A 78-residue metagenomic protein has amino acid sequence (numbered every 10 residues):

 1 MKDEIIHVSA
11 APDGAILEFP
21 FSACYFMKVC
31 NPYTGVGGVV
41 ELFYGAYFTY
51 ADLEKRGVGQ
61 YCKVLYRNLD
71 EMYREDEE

Functional and structural regions predicted by a protein language model:
M1-A11: Mixed-charge, Lys/Arg-rich low-complexity intrinsically disordered regions
F19-Y66, M72: Acidic, low-complexity, intrinsically disordered interaction modules
E75-E78: Short acidic DE-rich linear segments
